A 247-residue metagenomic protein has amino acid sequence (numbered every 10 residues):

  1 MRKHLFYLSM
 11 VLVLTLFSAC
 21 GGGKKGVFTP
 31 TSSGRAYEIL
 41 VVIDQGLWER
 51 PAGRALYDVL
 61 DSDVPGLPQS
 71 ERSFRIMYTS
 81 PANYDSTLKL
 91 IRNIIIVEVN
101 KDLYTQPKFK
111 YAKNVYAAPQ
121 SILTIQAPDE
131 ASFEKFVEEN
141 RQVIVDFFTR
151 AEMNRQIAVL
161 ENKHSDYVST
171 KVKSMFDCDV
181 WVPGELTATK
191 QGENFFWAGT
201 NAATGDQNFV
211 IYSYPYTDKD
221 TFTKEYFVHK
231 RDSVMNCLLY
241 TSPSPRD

Functional and structural regions predicted by a protein language model:
M1-L8: Bacterial N-terminal signal peptides that target proteins for export
M10-L14: Hydrophobic helical h-region of N-terminal Sec-dependent signal peptides in bacterial secretory/periplasmic proteins
L16-A19: C-terminal motif of bacterial Sec signal peptides marking the signal peptidase cleavage site
G21-G23: Bacterial signal peptide processing site
K25-G26, V42-G46, P183-L238: Secretory pathway targeting signatures of secreted, lumenal, and periplasmic proteins
K25-I43, L47, K89, D102-S165: Solvent-exposed alpha-helical segments and adjacent loops that form catalytic or protein-interaction surfaces
V27-K101, A112: Start-of-domain marker
Y240-D247: Conserved small/polar residues in nucleotide/adenosyl-binding loops
